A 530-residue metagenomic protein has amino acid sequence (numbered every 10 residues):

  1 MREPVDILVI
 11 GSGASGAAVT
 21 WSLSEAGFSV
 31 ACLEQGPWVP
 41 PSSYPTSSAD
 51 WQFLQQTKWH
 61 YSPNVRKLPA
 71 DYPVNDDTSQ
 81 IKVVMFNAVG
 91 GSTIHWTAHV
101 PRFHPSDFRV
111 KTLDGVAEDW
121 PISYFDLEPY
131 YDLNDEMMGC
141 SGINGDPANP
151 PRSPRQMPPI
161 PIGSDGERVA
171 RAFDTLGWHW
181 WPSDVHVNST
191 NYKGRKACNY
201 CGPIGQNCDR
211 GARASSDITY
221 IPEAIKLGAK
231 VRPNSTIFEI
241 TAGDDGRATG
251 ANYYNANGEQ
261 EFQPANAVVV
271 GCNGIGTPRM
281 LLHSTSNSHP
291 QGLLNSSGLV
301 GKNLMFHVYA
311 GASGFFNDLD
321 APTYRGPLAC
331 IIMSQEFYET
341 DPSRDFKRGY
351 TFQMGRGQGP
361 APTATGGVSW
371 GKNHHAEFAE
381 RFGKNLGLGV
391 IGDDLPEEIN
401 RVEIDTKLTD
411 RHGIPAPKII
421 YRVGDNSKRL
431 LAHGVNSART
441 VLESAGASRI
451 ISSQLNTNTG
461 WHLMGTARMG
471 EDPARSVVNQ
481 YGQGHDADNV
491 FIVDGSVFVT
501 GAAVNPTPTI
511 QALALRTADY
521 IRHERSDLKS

Functional and structural regions predicted by a protein language model:
M1-P4: A short, basic/flexible loop-to-alpha-helix module at the beginning of a structural domain
I7-C32: N-terminal Rossmann-like FAD-binding beta1-loop-alpha1 element of flavoenzymes
E25, S29, G36-S48, R210 (+7 more regions): Glycine-rich loop(s) and the adjacent beta-strand/alpha-helix scaffold that form part
P37-H60, F86-A98: Conserved N-terminal glycine-rich FAD pyrophosphate-binding loop of Rossmann-like flavoproteins
P41-P45, S92, T97-A98, D107 (+3 more regions): Short, solvent-exposed loop/turn and secondary-structure capping segments
Q56-Y61, D71-D76, H99, K111-I237 (+2 more regions): Conserved redox-cofactor binding core of oxidoreductases
K67, P182-H186, K193, A197-I204 (+7 more regions): A glycine-rich dinucleotide-binding beta-alpha-beta segment and adjacent secondary-structure elements that constitute
D71-M85, V89-S92, W120-P121, S297-K418 (+4 more regions): FAD cofactor-binding and catalytic pocket of flavoenzymes
